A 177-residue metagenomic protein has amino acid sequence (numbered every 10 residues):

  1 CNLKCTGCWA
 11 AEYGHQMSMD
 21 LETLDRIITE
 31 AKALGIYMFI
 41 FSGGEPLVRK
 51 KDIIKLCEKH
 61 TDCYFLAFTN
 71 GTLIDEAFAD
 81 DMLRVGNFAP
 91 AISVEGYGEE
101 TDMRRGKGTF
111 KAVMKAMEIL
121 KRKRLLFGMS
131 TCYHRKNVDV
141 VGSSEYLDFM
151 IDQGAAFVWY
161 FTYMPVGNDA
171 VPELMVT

Functional and structural regions predicted by a protein language model:
C1-E22: Canonical Radical SAM [4Fe-4S] cluster-binding loop centered on the CxxxCxxC motif and its immediate flanking residues
A11-H15, Y97-E99, P165-N168: A short, flexible beta-alpha/helix-coil linker loop
E12-H15, M103-T109, E173-V176: Short glycine-enriched, charge-decorated loop/helix-capping segments at active-site entrances that position
D20-T23, S143, V176-T177: General structural signal for secondary-structure boundaries
L24-F41, R49-T162: Radical SAM/AdoMet-radical enzyme domain recognition
Y163-T177: A C-terminal junction/extension of Radical SAM enzymes
